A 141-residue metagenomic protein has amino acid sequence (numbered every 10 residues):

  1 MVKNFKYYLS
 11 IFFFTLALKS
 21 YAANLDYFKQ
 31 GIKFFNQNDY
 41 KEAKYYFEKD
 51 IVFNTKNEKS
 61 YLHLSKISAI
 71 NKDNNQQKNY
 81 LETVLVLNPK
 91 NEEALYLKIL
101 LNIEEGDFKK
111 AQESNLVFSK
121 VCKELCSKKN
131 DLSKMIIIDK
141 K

Functional and structural regions predicted by a protein language model:
N36-Q37, I70-N71, E104-E105, M135-K141: Register position in tetratricopeptide repeats
K49-D50, T83-V84, V117-F118: Canonical positions in the second alpha-helix
H63, L97, D131-M135: Canonical tetratricopeptide repeat
Q112-K141: Terminal, low-structured helical/coil segments at or just beyond the last alpha-helical repeat
